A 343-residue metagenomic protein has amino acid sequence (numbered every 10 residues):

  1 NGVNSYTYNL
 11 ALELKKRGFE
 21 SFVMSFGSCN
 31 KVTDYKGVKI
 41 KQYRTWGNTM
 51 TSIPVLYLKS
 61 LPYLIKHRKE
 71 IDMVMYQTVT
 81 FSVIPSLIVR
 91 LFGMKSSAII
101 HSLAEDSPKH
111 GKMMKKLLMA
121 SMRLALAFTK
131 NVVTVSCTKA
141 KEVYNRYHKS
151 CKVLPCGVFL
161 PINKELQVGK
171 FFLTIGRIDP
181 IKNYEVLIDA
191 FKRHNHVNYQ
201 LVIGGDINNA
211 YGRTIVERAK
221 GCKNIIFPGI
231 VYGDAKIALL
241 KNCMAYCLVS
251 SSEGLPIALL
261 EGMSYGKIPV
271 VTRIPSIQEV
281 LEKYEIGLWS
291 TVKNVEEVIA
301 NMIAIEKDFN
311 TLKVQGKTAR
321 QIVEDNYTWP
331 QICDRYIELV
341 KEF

Functional and structural regions predicted by a protein language model:
C29, I175, Q200-R213, G229-I230: Glycosyltransferase donor-sugar binding loop
I65, L91-F92, K115-V132: Membrane-proximal helix-turn-helix segments that form the acceptor-binding/catalytic region of lipid-linked
Y76-S82, I100: Short His-centered aromatic/hydrophobic patch
K164-K192, V202: Conserved donor-binding/catalytic core segment of Leloir-type glycosyltransferases
R213-V231: Nucleotide-activated donor-binding/catalytic signature segment of Leloir-type glycosyltransferases, i.e., the conserved
S251: Aromatic "clamp/platform" in nucleotide-sugar-dependent glycosyltransferases that forms part of the donor/acceptor
I268-V271: Short hydrophobic beta-strand element within catalytic cores of glycosyltransferases and related nucleotide-activated
Y284-V295, A304-F309: Conserved acidic donor-binding segment of nucleotide-sugar-dependent glycosyltransferases
